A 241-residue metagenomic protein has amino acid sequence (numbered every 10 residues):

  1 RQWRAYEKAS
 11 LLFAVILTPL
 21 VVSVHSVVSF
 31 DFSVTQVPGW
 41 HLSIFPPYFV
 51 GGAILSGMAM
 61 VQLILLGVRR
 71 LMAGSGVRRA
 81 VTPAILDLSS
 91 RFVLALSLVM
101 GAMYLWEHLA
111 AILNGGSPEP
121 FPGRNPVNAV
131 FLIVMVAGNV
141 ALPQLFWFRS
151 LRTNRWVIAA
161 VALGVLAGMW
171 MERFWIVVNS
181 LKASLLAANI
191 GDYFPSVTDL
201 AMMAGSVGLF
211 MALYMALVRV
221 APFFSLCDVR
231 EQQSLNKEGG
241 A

Functional and structural regions predicted by a protein language model:
R1-G138, L145-F148, D228: Long, contiguous internal "core" modules enriched in hydrophobic/ aromatic residues
R1-Y6, A73-A80, A183-F194, M203-A241: Extramembrane terminal tails and long inter-domain/linker segments of multi-pass membrane proteins
Q36-H41, G115-F121, L151-R155, V177-V197: Extracellular/periplasmic helix-loop-helix junctions in multi-pass membrane proteins
M60-R70, V140-A159, G208-L226: Transmembrane alpha-helical segments in integral membrane proteins
M100-M103, N139, P143, V165-M169 (+1 more regions): Alpha-helical transmembrane segments of multi-pass membrane proteins
I133, I158-A160, L200-A204: Hydrophobic alpha-helical transmembrane segments
V157-A167: Central hydrophobic cores of alpha-helical transmembrane segments in multi-pass integral membrane proteins
